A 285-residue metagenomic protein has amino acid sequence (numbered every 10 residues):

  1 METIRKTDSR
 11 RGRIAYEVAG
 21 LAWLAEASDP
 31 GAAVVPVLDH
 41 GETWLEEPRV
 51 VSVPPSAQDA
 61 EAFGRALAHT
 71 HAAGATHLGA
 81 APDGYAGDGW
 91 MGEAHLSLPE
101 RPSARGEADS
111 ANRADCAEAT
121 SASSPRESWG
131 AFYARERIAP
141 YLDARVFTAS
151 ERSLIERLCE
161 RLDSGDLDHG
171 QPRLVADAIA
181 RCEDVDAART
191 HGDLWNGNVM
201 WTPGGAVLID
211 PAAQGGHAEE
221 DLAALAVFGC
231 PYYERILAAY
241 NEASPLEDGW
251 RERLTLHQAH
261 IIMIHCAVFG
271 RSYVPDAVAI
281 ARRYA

Functional and structural regions predicted by a protein language model:
E2-A131: ATP-binding pocket architecture of kinase catalytic cores
R10-R11, H40-W44, V51-V53, I138 (+3 more regions): Short, solvent-exposed loop/turn segments at secondary-structure junctions
A122-A134, E183-R189, N196-E252, R271: Active-site Asp-x-Gly
P140-R152: Solvent-exposed, charged helical/coil patches that constitute nucleic-acid or partner-interaction surfaces
L142, V227, M263, A267-V268: Specific register positions within alpha-helical solenoid repeats of the TPR/Sel1-like families, i.e., one
R152-L208: A mid-sequence, solvent-exposed acidic-amphipathic segment
T255-M263: Hydrophobic alpha-helical segments that form the core of small-molecule binding pockets and/or dimer interfaces
H265-A285: ATP/Mg2+ or Mg2+-diphosphate-binding catalytic cores that bind nucleotide phosphates or diphosphates via glycine-rich
